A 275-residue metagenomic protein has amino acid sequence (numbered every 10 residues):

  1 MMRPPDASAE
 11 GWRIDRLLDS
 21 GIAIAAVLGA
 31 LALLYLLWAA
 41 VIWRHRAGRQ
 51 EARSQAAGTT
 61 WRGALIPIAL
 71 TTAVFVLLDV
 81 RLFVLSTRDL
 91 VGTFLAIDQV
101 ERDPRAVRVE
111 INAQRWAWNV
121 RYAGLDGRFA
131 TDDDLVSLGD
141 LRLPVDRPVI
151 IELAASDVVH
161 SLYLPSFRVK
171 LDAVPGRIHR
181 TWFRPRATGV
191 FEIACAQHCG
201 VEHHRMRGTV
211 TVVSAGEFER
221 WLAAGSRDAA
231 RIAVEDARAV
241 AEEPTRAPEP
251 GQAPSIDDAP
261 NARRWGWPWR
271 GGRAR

Functional and structural regions predicted by a protein language model:
M1-S20, A40-R275: Non-transmembrane, membrane-proximal soluble domains of secreted or membrane proteins
L18-L31: Alpha-helical transmembrane segments
L28-I42: Transmembrane alpha-helical segments in integral membrane proteins
